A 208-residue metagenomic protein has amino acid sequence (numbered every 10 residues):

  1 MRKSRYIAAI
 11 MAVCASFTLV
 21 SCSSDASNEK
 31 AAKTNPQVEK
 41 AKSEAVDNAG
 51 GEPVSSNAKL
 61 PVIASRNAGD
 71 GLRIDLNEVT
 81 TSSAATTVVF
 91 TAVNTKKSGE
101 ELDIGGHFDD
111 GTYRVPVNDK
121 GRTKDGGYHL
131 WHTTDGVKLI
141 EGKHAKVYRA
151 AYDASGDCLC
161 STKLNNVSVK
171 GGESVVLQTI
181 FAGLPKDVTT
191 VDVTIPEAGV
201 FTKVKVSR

Functional and structural regions predicted by a protein language model:
M1-I10: Bacterial N-terminal signal peptides that target proteins for export
I10-A12, S23-G51: Short, low-complexity, disordered segments immediately C-terminal to signal peptides in bacterial exported proteins
T18-S21: C-terminal motif of bacterial Sec signal peptides marking the signal peptidase cleavage site
S23-N28, G50-I63, K163-R208: Surface-exposed edge beta-strand/loop patches
N57, N67-E78: N-terminal edge beta-strand
G69-G71, S83-T87, H132-T134, S174-V176 (+2 more regions): Extracytoplasmic
T86-N94: Short, well-ordered beta-strand segments enriched in hydrophobic/aromatic residues
T95-N166: The feature marks short-to-medium sequence segments in extracytoplasmic or secretory-pathway proteins
